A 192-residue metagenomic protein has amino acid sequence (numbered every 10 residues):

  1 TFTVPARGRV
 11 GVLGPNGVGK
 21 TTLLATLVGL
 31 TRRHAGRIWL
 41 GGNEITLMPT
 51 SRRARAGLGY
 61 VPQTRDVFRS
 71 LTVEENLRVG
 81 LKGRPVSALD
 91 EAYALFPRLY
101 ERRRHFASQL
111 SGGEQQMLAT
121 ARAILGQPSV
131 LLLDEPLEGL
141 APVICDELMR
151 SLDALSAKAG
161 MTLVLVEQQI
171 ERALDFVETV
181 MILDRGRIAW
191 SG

Functional and structural regions predicted by a protein language model:
L13-P15: The feature captures the beta-strand-to-loop junction immediately N-terminal to the Walker
V28: Helix-to-loop junction immediately C-terminal to a conserved catalytic motif
R32, E44-R65, L89, E101-H105: ABC ATPase NBD coupling module
G36-E44, A56, V86-A94, G192: Conserved ABC transporter NBD signature motif
L71, L110, A123-I124: ABC ATPase signature
F106-L110, E114: Conserved ABC ATPase signature
L125-S129: A short, proline-enriched helix->beta-strand linker immediately N-terminal to the Walker B motif in ABC-type P-loop
D146-A159: Helical segment within the ABC ATPase nucleotide-binding domain
